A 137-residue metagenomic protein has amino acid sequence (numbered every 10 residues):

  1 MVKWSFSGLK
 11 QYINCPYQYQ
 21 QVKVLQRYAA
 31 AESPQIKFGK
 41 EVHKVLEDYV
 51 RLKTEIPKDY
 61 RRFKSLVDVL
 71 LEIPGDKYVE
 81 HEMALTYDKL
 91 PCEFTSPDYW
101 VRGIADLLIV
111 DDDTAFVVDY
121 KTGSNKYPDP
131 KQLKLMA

Functional and structural regions predicted by a protein language model:
V2-T54, E80-H81: Nuclease catalytic cores
E32, L135-A137: Conserved catalytic core of nucleotide polymerization and phosphodiester-bond processing enzymes
K44-Q132: Catalytic cores of nuclease domains that cleave nucleic-acid phosphodiester backbones
